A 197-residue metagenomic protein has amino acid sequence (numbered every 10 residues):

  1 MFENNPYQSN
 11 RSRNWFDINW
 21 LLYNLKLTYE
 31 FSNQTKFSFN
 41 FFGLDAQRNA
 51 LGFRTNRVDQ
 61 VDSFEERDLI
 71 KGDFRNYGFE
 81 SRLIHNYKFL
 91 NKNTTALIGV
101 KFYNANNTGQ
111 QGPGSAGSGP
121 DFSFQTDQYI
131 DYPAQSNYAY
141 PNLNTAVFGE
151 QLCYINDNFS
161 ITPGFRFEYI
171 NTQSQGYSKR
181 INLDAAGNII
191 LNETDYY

Functional and structural regions predicted by a protein language model:
M1-I18, R48-N56: Periplasmic-side early beta-strands and strand-to-turn transitions of outer-membrane beta-barrels
F2-Y7, V58-D62, R180-N188: Short glycine/proline- and charge-enriched loop/turn segments that cap or connect secondary-structure elements
E3, S38, I70, N192-E193: A general marker of short, structured functional hotspots
S9-R13, Y23, V100, N188: Short acidic-glycine motifs
I18-L51, S63-K179: Face-selective signature of the C-terminal outer-membrane beta-barrel domain
A186-Y197: Short, intrinsically disordered, charge-balanced linker/junction segments flanking boundaries in proteins
